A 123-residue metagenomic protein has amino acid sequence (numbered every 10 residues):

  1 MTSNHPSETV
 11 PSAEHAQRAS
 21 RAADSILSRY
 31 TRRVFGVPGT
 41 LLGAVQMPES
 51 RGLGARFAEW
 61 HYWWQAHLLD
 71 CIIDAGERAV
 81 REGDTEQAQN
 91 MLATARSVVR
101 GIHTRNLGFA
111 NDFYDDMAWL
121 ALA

Functional and structural regions predicted by a protein language model:
M1-L107: Low-complexity, Ser/Thr/Pro/Gly-enriched N-terminal "stalk/linker" regions
Y62, D112-A123: Mobile, glycine-rich extracellular loop/lid and propeptide segments that shape or gate substrate/ligand access
